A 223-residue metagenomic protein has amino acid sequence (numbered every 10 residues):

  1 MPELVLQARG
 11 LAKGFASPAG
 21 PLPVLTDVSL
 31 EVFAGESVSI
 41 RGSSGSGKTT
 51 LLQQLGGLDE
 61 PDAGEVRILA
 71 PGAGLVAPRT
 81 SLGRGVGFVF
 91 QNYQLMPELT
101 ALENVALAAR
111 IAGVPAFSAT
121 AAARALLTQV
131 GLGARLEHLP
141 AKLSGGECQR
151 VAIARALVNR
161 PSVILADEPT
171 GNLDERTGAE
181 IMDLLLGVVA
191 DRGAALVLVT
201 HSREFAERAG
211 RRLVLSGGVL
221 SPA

Functional and structural regions predicted by a protein language model:
L4-L215: ABC family nucleotide-binding domain
G217-A223: Conserved switch/coupling elements of ABC/ABC-like ATPase nucleotide-binding domains
